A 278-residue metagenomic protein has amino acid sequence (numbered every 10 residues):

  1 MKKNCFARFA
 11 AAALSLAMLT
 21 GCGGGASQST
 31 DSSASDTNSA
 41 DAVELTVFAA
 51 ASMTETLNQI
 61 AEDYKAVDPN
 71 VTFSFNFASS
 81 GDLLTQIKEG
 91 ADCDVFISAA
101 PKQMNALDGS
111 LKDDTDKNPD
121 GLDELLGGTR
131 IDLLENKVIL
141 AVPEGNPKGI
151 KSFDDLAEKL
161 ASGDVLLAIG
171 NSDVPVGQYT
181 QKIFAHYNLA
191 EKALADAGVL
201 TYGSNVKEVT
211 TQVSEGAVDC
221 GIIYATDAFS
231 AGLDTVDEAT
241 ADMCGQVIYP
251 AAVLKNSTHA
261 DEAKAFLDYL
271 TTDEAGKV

Functional and structural regions predicted by a protein language model:
M1-A10: Bacterial N-terminal signal peptides that target proteins for export
A13, A91-D92, A217, E274: Conserved functional loop/turn residues at catalytic and ligand-binding sites
A17-G21: C-terminal motif of bacterial Sec signal peptides marking the signal peptidase cleavage site
G23-T30, A34-E62, A66-V67, G81 (+5 more regions): Exported/periplasmic ABC-transporter solute-binding proteins
I87-E89: A short, N-terminal amphipathic alpha-helix
D94-S98: Periplasmic-binding protein-like
L107-T129, A228-A239: Ligand-binding "clamshell"
